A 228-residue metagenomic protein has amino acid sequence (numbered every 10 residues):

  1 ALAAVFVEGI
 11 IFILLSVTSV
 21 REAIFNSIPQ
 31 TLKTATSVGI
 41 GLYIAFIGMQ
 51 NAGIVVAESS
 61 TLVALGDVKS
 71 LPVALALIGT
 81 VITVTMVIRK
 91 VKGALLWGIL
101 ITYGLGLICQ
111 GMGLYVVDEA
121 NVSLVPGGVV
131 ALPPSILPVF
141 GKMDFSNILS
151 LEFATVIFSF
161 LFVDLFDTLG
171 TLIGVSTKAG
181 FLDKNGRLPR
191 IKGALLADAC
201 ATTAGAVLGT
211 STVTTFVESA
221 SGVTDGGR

Functional and structural regions predicted by a protein language model:
L2-L105: Membrane-embedded alpha-helical modules
L14-T18, L32, M49, G53 (+5 more regions): Structural signal for hydrophobic packing residues in well-ordered secondary-structure cores of soluble enzyme domains
V20-I28, A64, I136-F140, D144 (+2 more regions): Hydrophobic alpha-helical segments of integral membrane proteins, encompassing both true transmembrane helices
A23-S27, Y115, T168, L172: Membrane-spanning helices that line or support transport/gating and their immediate boundary helices in channels
G53-G66, L114-L124, K142: Membrane-interface helix termini and inter-helical loops of multi-pass transporters
D67-T80, K92, A131-L172: Hydrophobic, membrane-embedded alpha-helices of multi-pass small-molecule transporters
V81-L137, L161-L165: Flexible hinge motifs at transmembrane-helix junctions and intramembrane kinks/re-entrant loops in multi-pass membrane
F153-R228: Membrane-embedded helical hairpins/re-entrant loop segments and their flanking transmembrane helices within multi-pass
